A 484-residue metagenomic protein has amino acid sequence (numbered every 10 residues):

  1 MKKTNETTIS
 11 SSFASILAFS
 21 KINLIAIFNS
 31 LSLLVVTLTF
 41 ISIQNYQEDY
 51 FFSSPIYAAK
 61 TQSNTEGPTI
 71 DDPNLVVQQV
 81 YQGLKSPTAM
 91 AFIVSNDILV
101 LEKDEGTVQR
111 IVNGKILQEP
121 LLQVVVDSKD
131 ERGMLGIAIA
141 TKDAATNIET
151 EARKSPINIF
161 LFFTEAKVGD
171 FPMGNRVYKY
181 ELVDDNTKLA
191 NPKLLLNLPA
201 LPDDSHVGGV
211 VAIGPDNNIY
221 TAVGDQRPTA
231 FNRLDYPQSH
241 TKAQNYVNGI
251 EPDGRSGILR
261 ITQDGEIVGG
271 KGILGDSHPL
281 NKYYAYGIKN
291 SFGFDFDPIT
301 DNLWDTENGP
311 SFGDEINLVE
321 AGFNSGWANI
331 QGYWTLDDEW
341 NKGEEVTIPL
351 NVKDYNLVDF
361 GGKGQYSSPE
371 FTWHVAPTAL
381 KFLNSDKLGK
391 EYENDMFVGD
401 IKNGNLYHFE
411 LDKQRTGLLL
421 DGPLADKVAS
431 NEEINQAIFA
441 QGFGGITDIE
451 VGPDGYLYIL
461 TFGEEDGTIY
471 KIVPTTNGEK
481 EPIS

Functional and structural regions predicted by a protein language model:
F52, Y57-I70, R132-M134, K142-T146 (+4 more regions): Beta-propeller domain segments
Q79-D104, V375-F382: Beta-strand-rich domains and repeat architectures in extracellular enzymes and scaffolds, especially beta-propellers
Q79-L84, L121-K129, L196-P202, G275 (+3 more regions): Surface loop/turn motifs at the tips and blade-to-blade linkers of beta-strand repeat domains
S95-N96, P156-I157, D216-N217, D301 (+2 more regions): Short coil/turn segments that connect the beta-strands within blades of beta-propeller domains
L99-L122: Beta-propeller domains
V100-L101, L161, T221-A222, D305-T306 (+2 more regions): Residue position within the beta-strands of beta-propeller blades
M173-A212: Asp-box/WD-like beta-propeller blade repeats and closely related beta-sheet repeat scaffolds
